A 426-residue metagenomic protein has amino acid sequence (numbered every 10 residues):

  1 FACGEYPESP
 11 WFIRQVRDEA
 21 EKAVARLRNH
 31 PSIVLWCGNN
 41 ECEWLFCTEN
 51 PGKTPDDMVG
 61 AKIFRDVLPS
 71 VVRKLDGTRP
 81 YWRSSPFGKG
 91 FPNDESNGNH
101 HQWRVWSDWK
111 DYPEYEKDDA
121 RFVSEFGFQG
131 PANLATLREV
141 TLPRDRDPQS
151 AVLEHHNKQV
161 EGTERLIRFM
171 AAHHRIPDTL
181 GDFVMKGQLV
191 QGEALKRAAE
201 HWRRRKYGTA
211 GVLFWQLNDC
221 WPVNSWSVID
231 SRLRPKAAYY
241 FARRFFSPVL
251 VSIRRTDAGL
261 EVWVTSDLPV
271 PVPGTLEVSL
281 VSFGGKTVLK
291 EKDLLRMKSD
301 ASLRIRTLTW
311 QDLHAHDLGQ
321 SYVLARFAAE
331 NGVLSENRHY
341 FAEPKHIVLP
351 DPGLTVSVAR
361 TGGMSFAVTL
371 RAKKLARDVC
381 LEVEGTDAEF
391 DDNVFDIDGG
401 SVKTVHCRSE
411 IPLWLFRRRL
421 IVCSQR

Functional and structural regions predicted by a protein language model:
F1-P80, S85, F91-P92: Active-site mouth of glycoside hydrolases
A2-E5, C42-F46, K89-P92, Q129-G130 (+7 more regions): Flexible loop/turn segments at secondary-structure boundaries
W36, S70-R73, R83-S85, P92 (+1 more regions): Substrate-binding clefts and catalytic carboxylate motifs of secreted carbohydrate-active enzymes
R243-L276, P344-A372: Surface beta-strand/loop "capping" patches
V264-S266, L280, F327, A372 (+1 more regions): Hydrophobic beta-strand positions in extracellular immunoglobulin-like domains
G274-L318, T386-W414: Intrinsically disordered, low-complexity Pro/Gly/Ser/Thr-rich segments with frequent PxxP/GP/PP motifs and embedded
R304-P352, R408-R426: Terminal connector regions
D351-D398, V405-R408, C423: C-terminal accessory/binding modules appended to enzymatic or scaffolding proteins
